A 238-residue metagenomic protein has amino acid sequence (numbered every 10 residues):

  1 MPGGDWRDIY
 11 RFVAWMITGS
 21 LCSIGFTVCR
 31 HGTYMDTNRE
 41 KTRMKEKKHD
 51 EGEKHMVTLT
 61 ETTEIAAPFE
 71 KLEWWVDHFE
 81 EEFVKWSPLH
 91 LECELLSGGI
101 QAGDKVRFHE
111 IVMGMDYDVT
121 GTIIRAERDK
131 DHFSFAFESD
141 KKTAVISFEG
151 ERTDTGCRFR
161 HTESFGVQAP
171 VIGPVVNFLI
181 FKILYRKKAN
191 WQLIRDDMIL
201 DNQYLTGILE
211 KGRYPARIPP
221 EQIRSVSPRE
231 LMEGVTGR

Functional and structural regions predicted by a protein language model:
M1-Y34: A generic transmembrane alpha-helix motif of multi-pass inner-membrane proteins
D8-F12, M16, Y185, A189-L200 (+1 more regions): Short, charged alpha-helical segments
M44-S97, Q101, V226-R238: Hydrophobic ligand-binding cavity/cleft-lining segments
T60-T62, D118-T120, V145-S147, T162: Well-ordered beta-strand positions in beta-sheet-rich domains
E94-V145, T155, D196-P215, I223 (+1 more regions): Glycine-rich portal/gate segments that line the openings of hydrophobic small-molecule binding cavities
E138-D196: Beta-strand/loop substructures that line and gate deep hydrophobic ligand-binding cavities in soluble
